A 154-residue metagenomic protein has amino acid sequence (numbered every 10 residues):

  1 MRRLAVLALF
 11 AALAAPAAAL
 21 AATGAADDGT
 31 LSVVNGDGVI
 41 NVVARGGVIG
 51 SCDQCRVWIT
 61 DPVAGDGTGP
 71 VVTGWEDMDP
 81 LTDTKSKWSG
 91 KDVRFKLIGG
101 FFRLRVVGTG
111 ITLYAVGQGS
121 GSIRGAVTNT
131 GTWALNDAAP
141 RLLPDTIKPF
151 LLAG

Functional and structural regions predicted by a protein language model:
M1-L4: Positively charged n-region of N-terminal signal peptides that target proteins for export
L7-P16: Bacterial N-terminal signal peptides
A17-A26: Boundary at the C-terminal end of the N-terminal hydrophobic targeting segment
L31-P144: Predominantly extracellular/secreted and cell-surface proteins with exposed, flexible low-complexity segments
L152-G154: Short, solvent-exposed mixed-charge patches
